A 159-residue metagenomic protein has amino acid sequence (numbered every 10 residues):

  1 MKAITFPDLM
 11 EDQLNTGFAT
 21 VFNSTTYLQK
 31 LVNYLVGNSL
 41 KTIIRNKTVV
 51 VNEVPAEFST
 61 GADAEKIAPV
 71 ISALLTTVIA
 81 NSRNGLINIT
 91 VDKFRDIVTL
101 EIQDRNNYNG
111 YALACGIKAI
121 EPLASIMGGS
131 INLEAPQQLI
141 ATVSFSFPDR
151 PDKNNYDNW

Functional and structural regions predicted by a protein language model:
L14-V21, S59-A62: Conserved micro-motifs of the catalytic ATP-binding
S24-L40: Short beta-to-alpha transition helix within the HATPase_c
S39-V51: Short conserved segments within the C-terminal catalytic ATPase subdomain
V49-F58, F94-R95: Conserved catalytic submotifs in the C-terminal HATPase_c
S72-N81: Conserved polar catalytic motif of the HATPase_c/GHKL fold
L86-I97, Q103: Short beta-strand/loop element within the Bergerat-fold HATPase_c
